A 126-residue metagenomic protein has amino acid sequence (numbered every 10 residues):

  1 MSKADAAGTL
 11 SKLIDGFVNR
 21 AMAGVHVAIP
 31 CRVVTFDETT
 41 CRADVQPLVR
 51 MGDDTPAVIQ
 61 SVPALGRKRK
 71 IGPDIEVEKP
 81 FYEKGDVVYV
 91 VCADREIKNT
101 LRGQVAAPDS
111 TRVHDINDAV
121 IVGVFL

Functional and structural regions predicted by a protein language model:
M1-L126: Exposed beta-strand/loop interface patches that mediate assembly or binding
